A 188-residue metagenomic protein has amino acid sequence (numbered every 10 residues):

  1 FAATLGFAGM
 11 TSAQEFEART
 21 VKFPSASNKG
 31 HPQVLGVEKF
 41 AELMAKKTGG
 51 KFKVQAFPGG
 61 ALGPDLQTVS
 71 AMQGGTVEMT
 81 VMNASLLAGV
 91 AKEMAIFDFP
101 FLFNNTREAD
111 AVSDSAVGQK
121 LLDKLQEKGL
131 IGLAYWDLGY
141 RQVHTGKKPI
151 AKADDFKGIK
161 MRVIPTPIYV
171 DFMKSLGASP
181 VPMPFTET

Functional and structural regions predicted by a protein language model:
F1-G6: Bacterial N-terminal signal peptides
G9-S25, A45-K53, Q126, P149-K160: Immediate post-signal peptide segment of exported/extracytoplasmic ligand-binding proteins
K22-K39, G59-P64: Extracytoplasmic "Venus flytrap"
G30-Q55, S115, P167-M173: Short, polar/charged alpha-helical segment
K39, L43, K47, K53-M79 (+1 more regions): Extracytoplasmic small-molecule ligand-binding "clamshell" domains of the periplasmic binding protein/Venus flytrap
E42, S70-Q73, E78, N83-V181: Contiguous mixed-secondary-structure segments that line small-molecule binding/active-site clefts of soluble domains
V54-G63, M161-I164, A178-T188: Short beta-strand-to-loop elements that line the ligand-binding cleft of bilobed periplasmic-binding protein-like
D65-V69, Y169, T188: Short, hydrophobic alpha-helical packing/hinge segments within bilobed ligand-binding/sensory domains
